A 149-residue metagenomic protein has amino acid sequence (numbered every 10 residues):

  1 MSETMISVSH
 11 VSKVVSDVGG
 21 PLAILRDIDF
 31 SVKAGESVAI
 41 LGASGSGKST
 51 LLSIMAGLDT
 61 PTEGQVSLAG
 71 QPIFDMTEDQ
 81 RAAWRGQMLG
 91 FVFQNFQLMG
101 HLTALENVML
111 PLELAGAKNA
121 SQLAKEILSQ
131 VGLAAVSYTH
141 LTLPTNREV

Functional and structural regions predicted by a protein language model:
S2-M5, V14-D27: A short, flexible loop at the N-terminus of ABC-type nucleotide-binding domains that lies
G19, I73-L89, L114: ABC ATPase NBD coupling module
L41-A43: The feature captures the beta-strand-to-loop junction immediately N-terminal to the Walker
A56: Helix-to-loop junction immediately C-terminal to a conserved catalytic motif
G64-P72: Conserved ABC transporter NBD signature motif
Q71-P72, G116-V136: Conserved ABC ATPase "signature" region
L102-L110, S121: Short coil-to-helix segment of the ABC ATPase nucleotide-binding domain corresponding to the Q-loop/switch region
T139-T145: Conserved small/polar residues in nucleotide/adenosyl-binding loops
